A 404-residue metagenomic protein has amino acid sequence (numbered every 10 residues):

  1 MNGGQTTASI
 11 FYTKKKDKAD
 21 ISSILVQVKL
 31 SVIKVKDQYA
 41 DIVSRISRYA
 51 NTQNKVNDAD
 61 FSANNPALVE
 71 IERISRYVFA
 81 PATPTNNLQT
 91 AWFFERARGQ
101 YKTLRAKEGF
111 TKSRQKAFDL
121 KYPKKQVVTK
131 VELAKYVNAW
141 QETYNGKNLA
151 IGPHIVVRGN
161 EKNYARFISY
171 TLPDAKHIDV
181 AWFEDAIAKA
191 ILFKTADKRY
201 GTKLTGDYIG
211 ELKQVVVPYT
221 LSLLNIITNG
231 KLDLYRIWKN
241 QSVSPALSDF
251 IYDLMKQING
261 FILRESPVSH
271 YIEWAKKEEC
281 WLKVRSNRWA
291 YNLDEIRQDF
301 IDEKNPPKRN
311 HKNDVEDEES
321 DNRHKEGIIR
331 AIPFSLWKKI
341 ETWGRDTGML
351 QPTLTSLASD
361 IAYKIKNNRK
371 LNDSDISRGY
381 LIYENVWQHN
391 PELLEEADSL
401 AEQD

Functional and structural regions predicted by a protein language model:
G4-D20: Short active-site loop/helix that positions an aromatic residue
S9-F11, Q38-A40, L232-L234: A short acidic (Asp/Glu
K15-K16, L204-E211, R345-T347: Generic recognition of flexible, low-complexity loop/linker segments
S22-N229: C-terminal catalytic or substrate-handling cores of phosphate/nucleotide- and metal-cofactor-dependent proteins acting
E70-R76, V243-K256, Y363, E384-P391: Eukaryote-specific, cytoplasm-facing alpha-helical/coiled-coil scaffolding segments in long proteins
A181-E319: C-terminal accessory/interaction regions of large nucleic acid-associated machines
E265-D404: Charged, low-complexity intrinsically disordered segments and flexible loops
